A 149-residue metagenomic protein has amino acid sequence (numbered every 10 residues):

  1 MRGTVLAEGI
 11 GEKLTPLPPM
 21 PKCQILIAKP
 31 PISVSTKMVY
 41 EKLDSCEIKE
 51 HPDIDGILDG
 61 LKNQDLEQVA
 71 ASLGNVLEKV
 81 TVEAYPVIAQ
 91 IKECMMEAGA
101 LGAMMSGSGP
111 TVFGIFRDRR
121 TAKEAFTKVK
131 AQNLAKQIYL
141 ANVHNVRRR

Functional and structural regions predicted by a protein language model:
R2, A7-G102, R117-R120, F126-K130 (+2 more regions): Conserved, helical-rich catalytic subdomain that frames metal- and/or nucleotide-binding sites in enzyme alpha/beta
M104-M105, G114: Conserved SAM-binding loop
